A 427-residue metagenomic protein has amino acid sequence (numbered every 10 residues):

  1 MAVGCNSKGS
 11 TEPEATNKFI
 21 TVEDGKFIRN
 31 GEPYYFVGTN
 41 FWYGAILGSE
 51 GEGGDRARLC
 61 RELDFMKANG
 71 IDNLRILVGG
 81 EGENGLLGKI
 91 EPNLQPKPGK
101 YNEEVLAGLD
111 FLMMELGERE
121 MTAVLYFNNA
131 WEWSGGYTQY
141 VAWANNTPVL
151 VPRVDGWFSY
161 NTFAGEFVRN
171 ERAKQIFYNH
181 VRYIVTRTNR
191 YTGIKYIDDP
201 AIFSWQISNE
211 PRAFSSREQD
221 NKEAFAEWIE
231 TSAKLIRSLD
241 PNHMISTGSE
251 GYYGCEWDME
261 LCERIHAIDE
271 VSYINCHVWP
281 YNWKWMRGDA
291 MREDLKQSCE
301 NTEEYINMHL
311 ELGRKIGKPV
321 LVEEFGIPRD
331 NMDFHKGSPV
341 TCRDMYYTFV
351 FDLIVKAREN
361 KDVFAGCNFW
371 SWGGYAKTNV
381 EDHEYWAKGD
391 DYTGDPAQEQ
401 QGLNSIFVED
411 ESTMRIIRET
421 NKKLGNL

Functional and structural regions predicted by a protein language model:
G9-E12: C-terminal segment of N-terminal export signals and the immediately downstream linker at the start of the mature
E14-M286, D294-P319, F325-N426: Active-site mouth of glycoside hydrolases
D289: Amphipathic helical hotspot of TIR/SEFIR-family domains
